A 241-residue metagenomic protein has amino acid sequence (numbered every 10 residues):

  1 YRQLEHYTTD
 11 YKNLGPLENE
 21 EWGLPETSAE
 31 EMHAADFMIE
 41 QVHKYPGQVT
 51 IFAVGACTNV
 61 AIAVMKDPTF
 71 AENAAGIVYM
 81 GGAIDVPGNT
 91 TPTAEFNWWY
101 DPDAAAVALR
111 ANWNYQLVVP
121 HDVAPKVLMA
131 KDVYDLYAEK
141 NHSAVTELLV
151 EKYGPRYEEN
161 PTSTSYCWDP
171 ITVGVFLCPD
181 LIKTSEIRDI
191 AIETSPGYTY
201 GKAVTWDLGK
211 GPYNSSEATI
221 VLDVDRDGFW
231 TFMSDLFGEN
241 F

Functional and structural regions predicted by a protein language model:
Y1-H43: Glycine-rich nucleotide/cofactor/substrate-binding loop typically near the N-terminus or early in the first domain
Y1-Q3, T58, G81-I84, P120-V127 (+1 more regions): Glycine-rich beta-alpha junction loops
E20-A29, G47-V54, N89-W98: Flexible, glycine/proline-enriched loop segments at strand-loop-helix junctions that form or flank small-ligand binding
E40, K44-M65, A74: A glycine-rich beta-strand to alpha-helix segment that forms a phosphate/ribose-binding loop at ligand/cofactor sites
G55, A108, V173: Divalent metal-coordination and catalytic microenvironments
A61-K66, G88-A94, V119-H121, L128-V133: A short secondary-structure junction signal
A63, T69-T91: Class I SAM-dependent methyltransferase SAM-binding "motif I" and its flanking Rossmann-like core
W99, D103, Y115-F241: Conformational coupling and interaction surfaces
